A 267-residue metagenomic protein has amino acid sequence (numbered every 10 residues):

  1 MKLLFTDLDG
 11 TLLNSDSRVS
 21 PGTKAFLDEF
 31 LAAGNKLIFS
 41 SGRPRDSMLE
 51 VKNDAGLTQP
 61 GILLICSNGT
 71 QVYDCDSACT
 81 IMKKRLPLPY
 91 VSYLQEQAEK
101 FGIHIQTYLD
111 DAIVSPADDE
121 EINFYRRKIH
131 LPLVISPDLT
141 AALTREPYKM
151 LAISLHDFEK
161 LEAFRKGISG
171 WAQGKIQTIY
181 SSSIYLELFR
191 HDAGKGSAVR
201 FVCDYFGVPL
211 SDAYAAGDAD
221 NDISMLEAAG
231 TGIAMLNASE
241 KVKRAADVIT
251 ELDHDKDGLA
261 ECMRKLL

Functional and structural regions predicted by a protein language model:
M1-L3, S20, E187-L267: Mg2+-dependent phosphoryl-transfer enzymes with acidic/Ser/Thr/Gly-rich catalytic loops
M1-T6, A25: Non-catalytic pre-domain segments flanking phosphatase-related domains
S15-V19: Conserved ATPase-coupling elements of RecA-like P-loop NTPase cores
P21-I122: Active-site phosphate-binding/coordination module
F30, S41, N68, M150 (+3 more regions): Residue-level signal for inorganic ion chemistry
P60, N68, A172-G174, A228-A229 (+1 more regions): Short, structured coil segments at secondary-structure junctions
Q97, F101-A216: Conserved acidic, metal-coordinating active-site core of Asp-based, Mg2+-dependent phosphoryl-transfer enzymes
